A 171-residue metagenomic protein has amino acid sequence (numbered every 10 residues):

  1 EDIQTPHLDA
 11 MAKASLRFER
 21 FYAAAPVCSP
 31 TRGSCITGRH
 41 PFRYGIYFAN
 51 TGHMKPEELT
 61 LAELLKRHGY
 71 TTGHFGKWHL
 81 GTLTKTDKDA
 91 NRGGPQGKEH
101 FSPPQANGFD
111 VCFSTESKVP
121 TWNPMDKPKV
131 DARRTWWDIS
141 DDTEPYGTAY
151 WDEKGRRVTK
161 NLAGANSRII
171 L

Functional and structural regions predicted by a protein language model:
E1-L171: Formylglycine-dependent sulfatase
